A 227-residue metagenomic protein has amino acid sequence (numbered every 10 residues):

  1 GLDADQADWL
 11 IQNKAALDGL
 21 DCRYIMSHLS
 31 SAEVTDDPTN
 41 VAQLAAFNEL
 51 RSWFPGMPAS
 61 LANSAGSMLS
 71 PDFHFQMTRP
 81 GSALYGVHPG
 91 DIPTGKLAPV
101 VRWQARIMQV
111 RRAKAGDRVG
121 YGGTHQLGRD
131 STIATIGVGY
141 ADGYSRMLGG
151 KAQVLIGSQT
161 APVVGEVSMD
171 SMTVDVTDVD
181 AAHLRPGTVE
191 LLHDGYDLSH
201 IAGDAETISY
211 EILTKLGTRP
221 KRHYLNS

Functional and structural regions predicted by a protein language model:
G1-R106, V110-A115: Active-site loop/helix belt of alpha/beta enzymes
R112-S227: C-terminal accessory subdomain/extension
